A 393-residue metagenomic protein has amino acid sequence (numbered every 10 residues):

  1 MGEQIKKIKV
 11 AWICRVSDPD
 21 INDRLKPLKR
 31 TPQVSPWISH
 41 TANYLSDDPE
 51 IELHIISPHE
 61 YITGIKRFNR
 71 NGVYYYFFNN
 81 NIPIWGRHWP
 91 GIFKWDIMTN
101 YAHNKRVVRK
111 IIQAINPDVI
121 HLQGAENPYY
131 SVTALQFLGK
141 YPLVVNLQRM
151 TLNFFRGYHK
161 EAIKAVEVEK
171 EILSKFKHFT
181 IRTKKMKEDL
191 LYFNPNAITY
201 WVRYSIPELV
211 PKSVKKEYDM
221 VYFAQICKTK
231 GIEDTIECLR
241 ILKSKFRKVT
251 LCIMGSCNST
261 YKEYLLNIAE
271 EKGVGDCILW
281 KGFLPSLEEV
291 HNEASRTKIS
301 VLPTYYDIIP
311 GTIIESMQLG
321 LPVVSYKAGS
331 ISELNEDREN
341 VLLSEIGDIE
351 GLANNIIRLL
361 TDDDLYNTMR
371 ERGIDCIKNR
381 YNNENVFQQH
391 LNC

Functional and structural regions predicted by a protein language model:
M1-R67: N-terminal subdomain of nucleotide-sugar transferases
A11, T180, K212-K230, I236-L239 (+1 more regions): Conserved donor-binding/catalytic core segment of Leloir-type glycosyltransferases
H40, T151, E161-F179, Y192: Membrane-proximal helix-turn-helix segments that form the acceptor-binding/catalytic region of lipid-linked
C227-I241, E263, H291, E350: A conserved mid-protein helix/loop that constitutes part of the nucleotide-sugar donor-binding site
Y264-L284: Nucleotide-activated donor-binding/catalytic signature segment of Leloir-type glycosyltransferases, i.e., the conserved
Y305: Aromatic "clamp/platform" in nucleotide-sugar-dependent glycosyltransferases that forms part of the donor/acceptor
P322-S325: Short hydrophobic beta-strand element within catalytic cores of glycosyltransferases and related nucleotide-activated
D337-R338, L342-I349, R358-D363: Conserved acidic donor-binding segment of nucleotide-sugar-dependent glycosyltransferases
